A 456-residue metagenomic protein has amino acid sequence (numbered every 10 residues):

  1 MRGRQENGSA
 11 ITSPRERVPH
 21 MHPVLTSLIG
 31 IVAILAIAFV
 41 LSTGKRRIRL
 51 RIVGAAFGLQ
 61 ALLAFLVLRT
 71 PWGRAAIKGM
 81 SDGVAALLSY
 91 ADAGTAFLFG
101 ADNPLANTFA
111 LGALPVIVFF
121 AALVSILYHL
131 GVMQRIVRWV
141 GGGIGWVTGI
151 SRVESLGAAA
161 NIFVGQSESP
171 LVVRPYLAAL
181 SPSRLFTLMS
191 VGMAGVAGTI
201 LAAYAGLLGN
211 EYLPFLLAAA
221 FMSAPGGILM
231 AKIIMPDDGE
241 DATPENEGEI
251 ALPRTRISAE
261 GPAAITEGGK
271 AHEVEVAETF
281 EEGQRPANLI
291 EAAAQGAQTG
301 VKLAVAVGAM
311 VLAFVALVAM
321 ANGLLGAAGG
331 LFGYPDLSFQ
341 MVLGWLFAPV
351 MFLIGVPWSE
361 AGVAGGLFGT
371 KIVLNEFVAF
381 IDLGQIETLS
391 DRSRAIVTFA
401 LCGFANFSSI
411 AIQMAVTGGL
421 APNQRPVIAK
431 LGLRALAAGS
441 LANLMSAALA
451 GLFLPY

Functional and structural regions predicted by a protein language model:
I11, E16-M21, M80-G83, P236-G300: Intrinsically disordered, low-complexity non-transmembrane regions of multi-pass membrane transporters
H20-A113, E291-A294, V307-A321, A421-P422 (+3 more regions): N-terminal alpha-helical transmembrane segments of multi-pass membrane transport and channel/translocase proteins
H22-I31, G112, L337-S338, V397-N406: Structural signature of hydrophobic alpha-helical transmembrane segments
G73, S89-A91, G131-M133, E278-Q295 (+1 more regions): Short, membrane-interfacial amphipathic segments enriched in basic
K78-S89, R135-G149, A158-N161, P175-A178 (+3 more regions): Short amphipathic alpha-helical coupling elements at transmembrane boundaries
Y90-I150: Hydrophobic alpha-helical hairpins/lids featuring a short glycine-rich hinge
V147-A205, S223, M230, A364-L449: Alpha-helical membrane segments and immediately flanking helix-loop junctions that form or couple to the substrate/ion
I290, A294, Q298-E387: Transmembrane helical segments that form the transport core of multi-pass membrane transport proteins
